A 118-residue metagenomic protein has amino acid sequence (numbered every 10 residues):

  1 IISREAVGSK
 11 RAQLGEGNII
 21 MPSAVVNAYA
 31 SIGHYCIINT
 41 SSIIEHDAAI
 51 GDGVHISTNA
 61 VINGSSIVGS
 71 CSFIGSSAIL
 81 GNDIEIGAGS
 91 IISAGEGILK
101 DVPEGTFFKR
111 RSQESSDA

Functional and structural regions predicted by a protein language model:
I1-S41: Extended, small-residue-rich solenoid/repeat segments and analogous flexible loops that form exposed scaffolds
T40, A49-D52, S57-A118: Glycine-rich hexapeptide-repeat left-handed beta-helix
